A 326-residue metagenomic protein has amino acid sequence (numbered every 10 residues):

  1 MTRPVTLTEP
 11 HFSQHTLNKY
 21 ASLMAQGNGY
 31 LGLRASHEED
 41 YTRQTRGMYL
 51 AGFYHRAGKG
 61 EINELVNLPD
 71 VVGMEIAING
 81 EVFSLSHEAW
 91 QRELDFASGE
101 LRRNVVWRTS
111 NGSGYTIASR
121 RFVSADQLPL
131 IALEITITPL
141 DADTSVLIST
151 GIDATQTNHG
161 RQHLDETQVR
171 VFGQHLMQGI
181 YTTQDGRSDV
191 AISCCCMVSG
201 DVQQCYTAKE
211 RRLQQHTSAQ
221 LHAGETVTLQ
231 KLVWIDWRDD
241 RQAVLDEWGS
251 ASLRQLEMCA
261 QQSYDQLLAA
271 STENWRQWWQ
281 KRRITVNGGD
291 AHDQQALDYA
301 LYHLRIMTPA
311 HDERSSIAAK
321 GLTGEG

Functional and structural regions predicted by a protein language model:
M1-G27, L31-G326: Acidic/polar, glycine-enriched structural segments that form the non-catalytic walls/loops of the carbohydrate-binding
